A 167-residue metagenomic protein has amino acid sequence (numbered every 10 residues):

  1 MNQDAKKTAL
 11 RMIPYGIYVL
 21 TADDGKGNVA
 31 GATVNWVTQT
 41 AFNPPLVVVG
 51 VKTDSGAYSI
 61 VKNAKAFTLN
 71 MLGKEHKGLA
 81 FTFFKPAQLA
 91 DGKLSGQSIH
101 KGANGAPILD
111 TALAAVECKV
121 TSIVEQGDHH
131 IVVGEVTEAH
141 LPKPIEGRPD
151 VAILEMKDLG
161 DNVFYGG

Functional and structural regions predicted by a protein language model:
M1-G167: Basic, polyanion-binding surface patches
